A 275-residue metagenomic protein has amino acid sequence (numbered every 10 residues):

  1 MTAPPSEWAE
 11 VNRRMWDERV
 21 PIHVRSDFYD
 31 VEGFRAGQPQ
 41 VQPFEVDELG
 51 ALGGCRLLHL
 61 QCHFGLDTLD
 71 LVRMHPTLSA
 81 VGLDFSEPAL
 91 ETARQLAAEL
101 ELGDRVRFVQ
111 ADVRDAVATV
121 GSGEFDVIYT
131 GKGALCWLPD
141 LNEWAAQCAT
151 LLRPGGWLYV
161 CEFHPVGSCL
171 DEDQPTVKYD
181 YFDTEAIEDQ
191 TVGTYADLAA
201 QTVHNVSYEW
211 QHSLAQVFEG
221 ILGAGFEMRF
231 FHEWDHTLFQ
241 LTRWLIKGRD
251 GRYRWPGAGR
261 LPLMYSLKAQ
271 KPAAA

Functional and structural regions predicted by a protein language model:
M15-E18, D27-R56, D70: Conserved alpha-helix/loop element of class I SAM-dependent methyltransferases that forms part of the SAM/SAH-binding
C55-A116: Class I SAM-dependent methyltransferase SAM/SAH-binding core
R114, A118-I128: A short acidic, Gly/Pro-enriched loop at the edge of an enzyme's catalytic core that lines a small-molecule cofactor
D126-N142: A short SAM/SAH-binding and catalytic strip from SAM-dependent methyltransferases
N142-W157: A short glycine-rich, Lys/Arg-flanked "PGG" loop and its adjoining helix->strand segment in the class I
W157-Y195: Conserved class I S-adenosyl-L-methionine
P165-D173, A200-Q216: Acceptor-substrate binding/catalytic loop of class I
S207-F231: Short alpha-helix
